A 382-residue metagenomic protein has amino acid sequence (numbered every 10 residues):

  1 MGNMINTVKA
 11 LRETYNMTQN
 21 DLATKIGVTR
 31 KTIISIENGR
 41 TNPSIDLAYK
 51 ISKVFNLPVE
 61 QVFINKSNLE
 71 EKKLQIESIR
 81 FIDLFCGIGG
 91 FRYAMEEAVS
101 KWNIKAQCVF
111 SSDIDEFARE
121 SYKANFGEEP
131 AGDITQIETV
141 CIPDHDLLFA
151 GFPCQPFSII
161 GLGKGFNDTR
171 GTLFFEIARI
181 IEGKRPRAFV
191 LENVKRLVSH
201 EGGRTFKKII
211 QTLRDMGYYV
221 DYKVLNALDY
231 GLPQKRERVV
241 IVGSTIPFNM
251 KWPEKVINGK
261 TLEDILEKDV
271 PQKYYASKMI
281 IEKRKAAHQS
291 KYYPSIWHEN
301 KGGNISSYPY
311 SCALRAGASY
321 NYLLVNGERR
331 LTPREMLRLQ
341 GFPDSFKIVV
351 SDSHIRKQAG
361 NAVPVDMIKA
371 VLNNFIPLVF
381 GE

Functional and structural regions predicted by a protein language model:
N6-K25: Short basic helix-loop element that most often maps to the first helix and adjoining turn of HTH DNA-binding modules
V8, L22-A23, I33-I36, V62: Conserved hydrophobic/aromatic packing and binding residues within compact polymer-binding modules
G27-N42, N65: Recognition helix of helix-turn-helix/homeodomain-like DNA-binding domains that insert into the DNA major groove
D46-Q61: DNA major-groove recognition helix of helix-turn-helix/homeodomain DNA-binding modules
N68-C108, T212-Y219, V224, Q234-E382: S-adenosyl-L-methionine-dependent DNA methyltransferase catalytic core
L69-R185, K195-S199, R204-K207: Core alpha/beta nucleotide-donor-binding catalytic domains of modification enzymes
T172-S244: Conserved Class I SAM-dependent methyltransferase catalytic core
